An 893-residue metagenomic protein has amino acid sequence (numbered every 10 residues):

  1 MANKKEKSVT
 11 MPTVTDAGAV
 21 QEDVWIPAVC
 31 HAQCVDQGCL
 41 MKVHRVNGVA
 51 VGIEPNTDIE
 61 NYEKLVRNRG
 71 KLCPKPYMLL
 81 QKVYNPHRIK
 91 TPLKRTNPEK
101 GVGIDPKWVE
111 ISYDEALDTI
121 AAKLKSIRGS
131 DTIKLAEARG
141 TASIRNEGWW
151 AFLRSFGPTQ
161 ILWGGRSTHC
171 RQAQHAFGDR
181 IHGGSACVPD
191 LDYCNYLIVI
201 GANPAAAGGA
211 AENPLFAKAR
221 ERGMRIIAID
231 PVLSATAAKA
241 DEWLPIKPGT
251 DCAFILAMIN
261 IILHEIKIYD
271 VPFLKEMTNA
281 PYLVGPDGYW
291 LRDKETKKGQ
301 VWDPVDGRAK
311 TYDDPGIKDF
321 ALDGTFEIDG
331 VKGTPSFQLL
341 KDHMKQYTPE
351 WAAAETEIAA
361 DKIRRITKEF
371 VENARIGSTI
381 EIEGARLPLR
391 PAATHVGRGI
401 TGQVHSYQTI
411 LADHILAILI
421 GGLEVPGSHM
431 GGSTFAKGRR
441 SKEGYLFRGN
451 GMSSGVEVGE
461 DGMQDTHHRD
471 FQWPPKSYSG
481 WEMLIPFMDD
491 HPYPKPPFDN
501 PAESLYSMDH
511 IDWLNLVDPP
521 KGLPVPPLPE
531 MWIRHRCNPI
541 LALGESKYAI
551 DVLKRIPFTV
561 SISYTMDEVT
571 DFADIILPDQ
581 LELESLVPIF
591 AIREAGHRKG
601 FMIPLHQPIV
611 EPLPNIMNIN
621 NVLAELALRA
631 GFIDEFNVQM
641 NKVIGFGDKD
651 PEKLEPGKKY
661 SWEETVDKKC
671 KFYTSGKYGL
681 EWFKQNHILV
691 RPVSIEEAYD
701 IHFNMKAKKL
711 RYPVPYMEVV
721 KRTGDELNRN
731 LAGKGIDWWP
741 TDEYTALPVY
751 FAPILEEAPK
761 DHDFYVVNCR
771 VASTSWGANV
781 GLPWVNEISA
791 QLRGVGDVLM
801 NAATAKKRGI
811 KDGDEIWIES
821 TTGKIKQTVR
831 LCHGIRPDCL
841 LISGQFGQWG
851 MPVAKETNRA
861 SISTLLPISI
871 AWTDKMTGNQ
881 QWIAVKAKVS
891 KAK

Functional and structural regions predicted by a protein language model:
M1-Y269, E276-K318, G333, S453-W473 (+7 more regions): N-terminal export/assembly segments and adjacent metallocofactor-ligating motifs of anaerobic energy-metabolism
K4-S8, Q607-I609, N615-S675, L782-L799 (+1 more regions): Long, contiguous, secondary-structure-rich segments that constitute the structural scaffold of globular domains
E60, A142-E147, H169-R171, A205-G208 (+16 more regions): Flexible loop/turn segments at secondary-structure boundaries
R88-L117, R128-G129, K267-R365, R440-K442 (+8 more regions): N-terminal leader/propeptide and maturation segments of large enzyme subunits in energy/redox metabolism and hydrolases
Y113-K134, C187-Y196, H343, I366-A393 (+1 more regions): Glycine-rich phosphate/diphosphate-binding loops that line cofactor/substrate pockets in enzymes
S130-K134, Y269-L274, T379-E381, E424-S433 (+1 more regions): Flexible, glycine/charged-enriched surface loops at secondary-structure junctions
W149-K218, R222-M224, A253, D323-G324 (+5 more regions): Extended redox/cofactor-interaction regions of prokaryotic respiratory oxidoreductases
A235, E568-P604: Flexible glycine/proline-rich, aromatic-decorated loop/lid segments
